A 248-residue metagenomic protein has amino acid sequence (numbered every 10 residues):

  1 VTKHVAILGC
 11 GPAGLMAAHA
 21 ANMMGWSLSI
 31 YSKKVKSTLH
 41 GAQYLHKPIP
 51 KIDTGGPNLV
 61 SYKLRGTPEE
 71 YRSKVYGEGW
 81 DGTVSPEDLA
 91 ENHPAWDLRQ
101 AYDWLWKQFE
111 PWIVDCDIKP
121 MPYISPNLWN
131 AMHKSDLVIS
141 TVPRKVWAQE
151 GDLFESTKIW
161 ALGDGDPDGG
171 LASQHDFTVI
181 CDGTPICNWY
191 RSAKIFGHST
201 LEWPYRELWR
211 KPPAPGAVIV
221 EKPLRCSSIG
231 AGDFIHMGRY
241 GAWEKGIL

Functional and structural regions predicted by a protein language model:
V1-A13: Beta1/beta-strand and adjacent pyrophosphate-binding region of the FAD-binding site in flavoprotein oxidoreductases
V5, A17-W26: A short, Lys/Arg-enriched amphipathic alpha-helix followed by its capping loop at the start of a domain
C10, N22-A42: Glycine-rich FAD pyrophosphate-binding loop
K34-N92: Dinucleotide-binding Rossmann-like beta1-alpha1 core, especially the glycine-rich loop that anchors the ADP
L39-H40, M121-N188, F196-H198: Central helical "cap/lid" subdomain
V84-L137, T141-V142: Helical element adjacent to the flavin cofactor pocket in flavoenzyme catalytic cores
V146, I186-E221: Conserved FAD/dinucleotide-binding core of flavoprotein oxidoreductases
E221-L248: C-terminal catalytic lobe of FAD-dependent flavoproteins
